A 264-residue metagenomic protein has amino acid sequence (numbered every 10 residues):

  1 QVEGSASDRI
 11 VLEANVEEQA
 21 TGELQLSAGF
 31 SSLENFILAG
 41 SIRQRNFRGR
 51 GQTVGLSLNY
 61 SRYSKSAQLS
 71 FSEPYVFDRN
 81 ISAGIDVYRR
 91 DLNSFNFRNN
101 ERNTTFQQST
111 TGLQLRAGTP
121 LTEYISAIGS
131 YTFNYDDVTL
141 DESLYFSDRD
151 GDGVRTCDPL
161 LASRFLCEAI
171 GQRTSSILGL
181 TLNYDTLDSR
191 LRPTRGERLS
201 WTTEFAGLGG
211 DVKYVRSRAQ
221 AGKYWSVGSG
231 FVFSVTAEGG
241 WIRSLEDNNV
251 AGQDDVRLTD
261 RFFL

Functional and structural regions predicted by a protein language model:
Q1-S189, E197-S200: Gram-negative/organellar outer-membrane beta-barrel architecture
L12-N15, L26-A39, T119-L121, S130 (+1 more regions): Extended beta-strand-rich architecture
